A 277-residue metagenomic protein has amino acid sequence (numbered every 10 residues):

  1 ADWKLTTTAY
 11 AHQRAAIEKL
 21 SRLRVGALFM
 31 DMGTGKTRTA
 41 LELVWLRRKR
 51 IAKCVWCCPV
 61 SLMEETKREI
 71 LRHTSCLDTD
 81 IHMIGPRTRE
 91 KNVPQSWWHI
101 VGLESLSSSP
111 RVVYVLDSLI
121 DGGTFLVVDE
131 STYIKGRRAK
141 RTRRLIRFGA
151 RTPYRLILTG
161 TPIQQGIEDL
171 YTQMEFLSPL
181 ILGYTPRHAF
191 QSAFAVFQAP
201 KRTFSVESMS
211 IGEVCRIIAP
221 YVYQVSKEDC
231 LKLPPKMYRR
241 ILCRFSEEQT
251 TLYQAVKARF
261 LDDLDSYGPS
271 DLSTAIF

Functional and structural regions predicted by a protein language model:
A1-F29: Conserved pre-motif I regulatory segment
L23-L43: Walker A/P-loop
T39, I51-R72, G166-D169: Conserved Walker A/P-loop ATP-binding site and its immediately adjacent core in helicase/helicase-like ATPase domains
A52-K53, P94-Q95, F125, T142-D229: Conserved P-loop NTPase motor "coupling/switch" region that bridges the ATPase
L62-G85, L177-I181: Conserved helix-turn-beta segment of the N-terminal RecA-like "Helicase ATP-binding" lobe in SF1/SF2 helicases
T88-G122: Conserved helix/coil segment N-terminal to the catalytic DExD/H
D129-E130: Walker B catalytic acidic pair
P200, Q224-F277: Inter-lobe connector of SF1/SF2 helicase motors
